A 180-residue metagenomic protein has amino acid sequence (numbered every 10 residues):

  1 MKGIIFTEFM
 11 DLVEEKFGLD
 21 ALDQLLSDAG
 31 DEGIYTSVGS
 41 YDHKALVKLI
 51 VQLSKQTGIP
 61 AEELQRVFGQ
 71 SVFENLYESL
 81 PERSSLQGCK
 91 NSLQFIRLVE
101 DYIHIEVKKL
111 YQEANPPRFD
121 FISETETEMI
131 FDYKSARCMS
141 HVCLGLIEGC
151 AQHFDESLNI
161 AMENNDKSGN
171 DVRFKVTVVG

Functional and structural regions predicted by a protein language model:
M1-Y35: Charged, compositionally biased N-terminal leader segments and the immediate start of the first structured element
G3, S140-H141: Loop/helix-junction capping segments adjacent to catalytic residues or to phosphate/diphosphate-binding pockets
L19, I59, E156: Short glycine/serine/threonine/alanine-rich loop segments
L26-G58: N-terminal interaction modules that seed assembly of large macromolecular complexes
L46-M139: Amphipathic interaction/junction segments at domain boundaries or subunit interfaces
E113-M139, Q152, E156-G180: Short terminal or interdomain "cap/linker" segment that borders an active site or interface and mediates
